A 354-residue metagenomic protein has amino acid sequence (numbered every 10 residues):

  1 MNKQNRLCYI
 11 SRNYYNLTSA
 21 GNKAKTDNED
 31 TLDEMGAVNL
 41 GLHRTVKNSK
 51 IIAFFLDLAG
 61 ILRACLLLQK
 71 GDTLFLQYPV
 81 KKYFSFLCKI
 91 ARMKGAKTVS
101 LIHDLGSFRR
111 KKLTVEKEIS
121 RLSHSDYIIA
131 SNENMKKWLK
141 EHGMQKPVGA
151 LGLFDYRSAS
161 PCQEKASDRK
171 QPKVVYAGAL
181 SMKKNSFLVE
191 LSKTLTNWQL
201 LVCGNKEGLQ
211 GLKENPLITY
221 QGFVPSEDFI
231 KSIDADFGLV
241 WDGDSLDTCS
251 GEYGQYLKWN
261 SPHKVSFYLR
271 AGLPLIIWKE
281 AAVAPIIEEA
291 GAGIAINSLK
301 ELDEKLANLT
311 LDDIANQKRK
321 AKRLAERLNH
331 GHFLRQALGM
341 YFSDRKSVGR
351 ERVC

Functional and structural regions predicted by a protein language model:
M1-F86, A91-G95, E280-V283, E351-C354: N-terminal pre-catalytic "stem/leader" segment of glycosyltransferase-like enzymes
L62-Q69, I90-K94, K111-I128: Membrane-proximal helix-turn-helix segments that form the acceptor-binding/catalytic region of lipid-linked
T98-L113: A short, histidine- and acid-enriched strand-loop-helix "catalytic/donor-clamping" loop that lines the nucleotide-sugar
D126-K140, M144-P161: Donor nucleotide-sugar binding/catalytic pocket of nucleotide-sugar-dependent glycosyltransferases
R157-K231: Conserved catalytic-core segment of nucleotide-activated headgroup transferases in glycan assembly
E227-A271, I277-P285: Nucleotide-sugar-dependent
A290-I296: A short acidic/histidine/glycine-rich donor-binding loop in glycosyltransferase catalytic cores
N297-V353: A charged, aromatic-enriched C-terminal amphipathic alpha-helix characteristic of glycosyltransferases across folds
